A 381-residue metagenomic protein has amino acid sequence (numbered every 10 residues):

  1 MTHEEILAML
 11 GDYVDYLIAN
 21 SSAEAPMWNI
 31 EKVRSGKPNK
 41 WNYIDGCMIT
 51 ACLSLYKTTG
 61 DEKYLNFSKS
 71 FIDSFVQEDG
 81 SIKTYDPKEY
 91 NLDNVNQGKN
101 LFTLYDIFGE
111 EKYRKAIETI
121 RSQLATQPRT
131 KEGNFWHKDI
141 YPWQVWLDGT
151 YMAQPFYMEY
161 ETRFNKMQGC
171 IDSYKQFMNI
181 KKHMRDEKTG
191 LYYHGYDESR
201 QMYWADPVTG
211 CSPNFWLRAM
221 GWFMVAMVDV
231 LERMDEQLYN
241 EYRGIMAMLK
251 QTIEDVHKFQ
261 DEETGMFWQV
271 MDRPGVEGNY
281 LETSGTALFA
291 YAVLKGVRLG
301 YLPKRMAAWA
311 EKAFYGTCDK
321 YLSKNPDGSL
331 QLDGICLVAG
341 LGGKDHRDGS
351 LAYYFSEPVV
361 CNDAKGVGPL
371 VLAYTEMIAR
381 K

Functional and structural regions predicted by a protein language model:
T2-I44, T58-L65, S74-L92, N96-G98 (+6 more regions): CBM-like carbohydrate-recognition segments
D12, Y16, S54, S74-Q77 (+10 more regions): Alpha-helical scaffold segments in carbohydrate-active enzymes
I30-R34, F135-Y141, G195-S199, F267-G275: Short linear capping/connector segments at secondary-structure termini
G46, T50-L53, V95, K99 (+10 more regions): A structural signal for well-ordered alpha-helical segments within the folded catalytic domains of diverse enzymes
T59, F108, Y160-I171, V230-R243 (+1 more regions): Inter-helical turn/loop segments and adjacent helix faces that build the functional surface of alpha-helical bundle
N66, Q77-D206, K324, G328 (+1 more regions): Extended ligand-binding groove/face enriched in aromatic
V145-M152, N165, G169-D172, P207-F223 (+3 more regions): Short, contiguous, pocket-lining structural segments that sit at or immediately flank catalytic/ligand-binding sites
M224-P274, G278: Oxyanion-binding "anion nests"
